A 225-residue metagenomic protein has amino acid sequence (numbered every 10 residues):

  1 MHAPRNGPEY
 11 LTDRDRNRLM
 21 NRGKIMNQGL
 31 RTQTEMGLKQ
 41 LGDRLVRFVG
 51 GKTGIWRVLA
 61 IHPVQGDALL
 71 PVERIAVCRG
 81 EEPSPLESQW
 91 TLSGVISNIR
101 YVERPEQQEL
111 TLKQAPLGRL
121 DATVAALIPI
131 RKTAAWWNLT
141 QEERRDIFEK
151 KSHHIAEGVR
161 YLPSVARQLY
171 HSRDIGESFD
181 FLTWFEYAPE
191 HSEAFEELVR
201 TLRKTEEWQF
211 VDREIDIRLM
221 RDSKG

Functional and structural regions predicted by a protein language model:
T12, N21-S164, E190-E193, D222-G225: Short S/T/G/P-rich N-terminal loop/turn motif that feeds into the first structured element of a domain
Q168-H171, I175-F179, W184-G225: Alpha-helical oligomerization segments
